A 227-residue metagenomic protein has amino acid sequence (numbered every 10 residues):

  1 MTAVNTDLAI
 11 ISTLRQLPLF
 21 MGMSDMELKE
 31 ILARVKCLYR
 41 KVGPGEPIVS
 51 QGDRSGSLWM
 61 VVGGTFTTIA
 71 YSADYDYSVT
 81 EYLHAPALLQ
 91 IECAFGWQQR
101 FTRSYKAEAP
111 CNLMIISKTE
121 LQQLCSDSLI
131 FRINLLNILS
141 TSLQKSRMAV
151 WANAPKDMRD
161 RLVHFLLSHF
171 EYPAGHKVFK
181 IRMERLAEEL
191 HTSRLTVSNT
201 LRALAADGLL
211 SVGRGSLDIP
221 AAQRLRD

Functional and structural regions predicted by a protein language model:
M1-Y39, G43, L83, L88-L89 (+1 more regions): Cyclic nucleotide-binding regulatory module and flanking cytosolic helices
V35, V79-N137: Cyclic-nucleotide recognition modules
G45, G56-I69, A85-P86: Glycine- and acidic-residue-biased ligand/ion/polar-headgroup-sensing regions
P47-D53: Short phosphate-coordinating micro-motif centered on Lys-Gly-acidic
I69-Y75: Cytochrome P450 core scaffold surrounding the K-helix E-X-X-R motif and the conserved "meander" helix-loop region
T102-R103, Q122-S126, K145-A154, Y172-A174: Short helix-to-loop capping/linker segments positioned immediately adjacent to catalytic or ligand/cofactor-binding
A149-S168: Short alpha-helical segments that sit at the start of domains
M158, L167-D227: Phosphate-/nucleic-acid-contacting segments
